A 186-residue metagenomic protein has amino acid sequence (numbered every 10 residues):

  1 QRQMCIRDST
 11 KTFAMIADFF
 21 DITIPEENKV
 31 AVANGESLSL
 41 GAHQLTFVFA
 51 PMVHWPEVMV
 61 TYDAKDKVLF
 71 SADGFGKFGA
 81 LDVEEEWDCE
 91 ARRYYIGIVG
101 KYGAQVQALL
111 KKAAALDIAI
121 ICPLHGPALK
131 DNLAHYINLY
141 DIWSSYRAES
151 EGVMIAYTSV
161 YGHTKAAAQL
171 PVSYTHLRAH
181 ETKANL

Functional and structural regions predicted by a protein language model:
Q1-L38: Active-site HxH/HxHxD metal-binding segment of metal-dependent hydrolases
R2-D8, T175-A184: Conserved small/polar residues in nucleotide/adenosyl-binding loops
I16-A17, T164, L186: Hydrophobic packing residues within well-ordered alpha-helices of enzyme cores
G35-L40, V53-W55: A short acidic, often aromatic-flanked loop/helix-cap motif at beta-alpha or helix-coil junctions that lines enzyme
S39, Y62, Y146-E149: Short, flexible hinge/linker loops that cap or flank conserved catalytic cores
H43, H54, H125, H163 (+2 more regions): Histidine-centered active-site/metal-ligand motif
Q44-D131: Metallo-beta-lactamase
N132-R178: N-terminal beta1-alpha1-beta2 submodule of the flavodoxin-like/Rossmannoid cofactor-binding fold
